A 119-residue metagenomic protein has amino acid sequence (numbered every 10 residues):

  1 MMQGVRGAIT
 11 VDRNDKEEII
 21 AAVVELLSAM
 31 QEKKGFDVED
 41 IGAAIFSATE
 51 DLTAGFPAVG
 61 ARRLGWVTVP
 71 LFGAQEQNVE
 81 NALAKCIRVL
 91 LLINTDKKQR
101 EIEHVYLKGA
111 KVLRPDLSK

Functional and structural regions predicted by a protein language model:
M1-K119: Terminal domain-initiation and capping elements
